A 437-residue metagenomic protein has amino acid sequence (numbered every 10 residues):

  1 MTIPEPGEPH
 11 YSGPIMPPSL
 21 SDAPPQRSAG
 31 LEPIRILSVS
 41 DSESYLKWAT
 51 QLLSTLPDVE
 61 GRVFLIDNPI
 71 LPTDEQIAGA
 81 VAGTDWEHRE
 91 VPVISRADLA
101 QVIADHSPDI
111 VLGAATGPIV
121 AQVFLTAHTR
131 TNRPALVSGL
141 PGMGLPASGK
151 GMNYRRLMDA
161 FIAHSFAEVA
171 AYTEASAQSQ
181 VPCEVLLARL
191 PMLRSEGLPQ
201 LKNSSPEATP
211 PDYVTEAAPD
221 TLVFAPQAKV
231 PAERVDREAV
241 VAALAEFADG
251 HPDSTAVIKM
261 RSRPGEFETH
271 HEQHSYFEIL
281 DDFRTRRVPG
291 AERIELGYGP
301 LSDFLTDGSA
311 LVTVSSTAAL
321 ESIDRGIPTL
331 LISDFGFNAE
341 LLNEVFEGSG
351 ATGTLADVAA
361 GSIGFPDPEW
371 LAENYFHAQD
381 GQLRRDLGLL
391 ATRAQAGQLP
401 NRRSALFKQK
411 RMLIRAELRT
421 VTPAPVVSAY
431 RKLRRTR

Functional and structural regions predicted by a protein language model:
T2-S107, R434-R437: N-terminal pre-catalytic "stem/leader" segment of glycosyltransferase-like enzymes
W48, L193-I279: Conserved catalytic-core segment of nucleotide-activated headgroup transferases in glycan assembly
G61-I70, I162-S165, V257-R261: Short internal beta-strands
E75-Y154: Extended catalytic core of nucleotide-activated donor transferases of GT-like folds
R130-S195: Active-site-proximal region of nucleotide-activated glycan assembly enzymes, centered on histidine/acidic-rich loops
H271-D324: Donor nucleotide-activated moiety binding/catalytic core segment of transferases that use nucleotide-activated donors
A310, G326-S333: Structural loop-to-beta junction motif characteristic of Rossmann-like glycosyltransferase folds
N343, A356-R437: C-terminal amphipathic helix plus adjacent low-complexity, charged tail appended to glycosyltransferase catalytic
